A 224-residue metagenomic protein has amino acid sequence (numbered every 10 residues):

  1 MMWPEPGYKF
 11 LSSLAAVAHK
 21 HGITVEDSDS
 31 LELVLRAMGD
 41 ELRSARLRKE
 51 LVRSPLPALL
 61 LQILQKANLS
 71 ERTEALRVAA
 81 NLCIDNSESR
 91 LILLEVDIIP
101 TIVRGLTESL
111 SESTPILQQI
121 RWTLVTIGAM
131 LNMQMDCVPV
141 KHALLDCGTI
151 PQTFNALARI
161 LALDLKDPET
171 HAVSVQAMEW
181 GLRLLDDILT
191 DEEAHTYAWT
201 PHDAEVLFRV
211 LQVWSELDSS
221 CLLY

Functional and structural regions predicted by a protein language model:
M1-L61, L69-E74, N81-T101, E112-L124 (+3 more regions): Elongated alpha-helical scaffolds that mediate protein-protein interactions in large eukaryotic proteins, primarily
S13, V17-G22, Q62-I63, R104-S109 (+2 more regions): Alpha-solenoid HEAT/Armadillo-like helical repeat scaffolds in large eukaryotic proteins
L35-D40, A80-N81, T107, G128-N132 (+3 more regions): Structural signature of alpha-helical solenoid repeat scaffolds
G128, E205, V213-S215: Long, low-complexity intrinsically disordered regions in eukaryotic proteins
V175, E179, D187, L211-S220: Extended alpha-solenoid helical-repeat scaffolds
Y224: Conserved small/polar residues in nucleotide/adenosyl-binding loops
